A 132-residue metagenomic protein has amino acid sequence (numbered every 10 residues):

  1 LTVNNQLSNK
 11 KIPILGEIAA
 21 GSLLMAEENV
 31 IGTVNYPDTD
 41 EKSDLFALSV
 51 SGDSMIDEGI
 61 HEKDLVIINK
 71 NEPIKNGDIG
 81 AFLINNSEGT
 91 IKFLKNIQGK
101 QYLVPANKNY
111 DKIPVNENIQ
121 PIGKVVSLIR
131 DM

Functional and structural regions predicted by a protein language model:
L1-H61, G89, N96-Q101, I122 (+1 more regions): Short, positionally conserved secondary-structure boundary motifs
H61-M132: C-terminal regulatory/effector modules of DNA-binding transcriptional regulators
